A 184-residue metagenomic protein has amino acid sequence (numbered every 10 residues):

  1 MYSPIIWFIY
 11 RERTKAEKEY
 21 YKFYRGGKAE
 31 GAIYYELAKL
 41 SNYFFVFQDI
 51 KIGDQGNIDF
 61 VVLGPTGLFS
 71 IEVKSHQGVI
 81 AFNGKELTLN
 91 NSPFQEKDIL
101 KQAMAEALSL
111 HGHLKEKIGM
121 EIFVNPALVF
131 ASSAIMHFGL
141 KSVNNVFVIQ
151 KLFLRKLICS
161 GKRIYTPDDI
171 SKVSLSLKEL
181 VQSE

Functional and structural regions predicted by a protein language model:
M1-G56, P65-F69, V79, T88-E184: Surface-exposed interaction regions that form or flank ligand-binding interfaces
D59: Phosphate-centric recognition/catalysis
V62-P65, V73: Active-site beta-strand termini and strand-to-loop segments that position acidic
E72-V73, I80-F82: Cytochrome P450 core scaffold surrounding the K-helix E-X-X-R motif and the conserved "meander" helix-loop region
